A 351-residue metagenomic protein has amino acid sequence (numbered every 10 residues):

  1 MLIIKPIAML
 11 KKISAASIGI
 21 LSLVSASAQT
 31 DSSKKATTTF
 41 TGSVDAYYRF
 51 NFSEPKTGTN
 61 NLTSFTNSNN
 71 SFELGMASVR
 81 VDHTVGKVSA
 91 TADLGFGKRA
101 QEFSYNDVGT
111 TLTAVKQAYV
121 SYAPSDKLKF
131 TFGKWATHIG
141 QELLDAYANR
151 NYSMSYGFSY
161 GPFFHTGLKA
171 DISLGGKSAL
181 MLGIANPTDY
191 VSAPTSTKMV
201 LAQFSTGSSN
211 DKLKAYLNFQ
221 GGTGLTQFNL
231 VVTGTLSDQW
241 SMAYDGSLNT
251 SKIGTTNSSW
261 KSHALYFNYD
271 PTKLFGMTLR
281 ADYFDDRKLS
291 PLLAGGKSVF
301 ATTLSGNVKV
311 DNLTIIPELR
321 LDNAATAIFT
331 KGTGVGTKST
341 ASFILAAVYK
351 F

Functional and structural regions predicted by a protein language model:
M1-S33: Bacterial Sec-dependent N-terminal signal peptides
S32-T57, F130: Transmembrane beta-strand segments of Gram-negative outer membrane beta-barrel proteins
K34-A36, T84-K87, D126-K127, G176 (+4 more regions): Short coil turns and loop connectors of transmembrane beta-barrels in diderm outer membranes and organellar homologs
G42, A46, L74-H83, Q117-Y122 (+9 more regions): Residues on the lipid-exposed face of transmembrane beta-strands in outer-membrane beta-barrel proteins
F52-S71, A100-Q117, P124-T206, K214-F219: Surface-exposed coil loops of outer-membrane beta-barrel proteins
T63-T66, A100-T111, D211-F351: Outer-membrane beta-barrel pore domains
N67-K98: Glycine- and aromatic-enriched membrane insertion/assembly motifs of diderm outer-membrane and organelle channel
T91, L180, A346-V348: Face-selective signature of the C-terminal outer-membrane beta-barrel domain
